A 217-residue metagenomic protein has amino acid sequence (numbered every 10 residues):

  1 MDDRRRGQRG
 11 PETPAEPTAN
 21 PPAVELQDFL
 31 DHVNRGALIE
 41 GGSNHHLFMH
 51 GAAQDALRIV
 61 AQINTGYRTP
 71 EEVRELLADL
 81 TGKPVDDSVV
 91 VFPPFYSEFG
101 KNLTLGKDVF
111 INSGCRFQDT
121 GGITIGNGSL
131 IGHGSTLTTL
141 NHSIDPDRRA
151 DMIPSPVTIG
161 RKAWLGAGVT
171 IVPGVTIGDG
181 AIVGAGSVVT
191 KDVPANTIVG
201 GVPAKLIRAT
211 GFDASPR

Functional and structural regions predicted by a protein language model:
M1-S88, A204-I207, A214-R217: Terminal amphipathic alpha-helical/low-complexity segments used for targeting or macromolecular assembly
F95-T176, V202-R217: Flexible, glycine/small-residue-enriched loop-and-beta-strand segment within the central core of proteins
T139, K191-N196: Short arginine-rich
T176, T190-K191: Active-site/ligand-binding-proximal alpha/beta "capping" segment
G178-A181, P194-N196: Conserved catalytic segment of ABC-fold P-loop ATPases
V183, G201: Conserved G/P- and acidic residue-centered "switch" motifs that form tight phosphate/ATP-binding loops in soluble
G186: Rossmann-like dinucleotide/phosphate-binding beta-alpha-beta segment
